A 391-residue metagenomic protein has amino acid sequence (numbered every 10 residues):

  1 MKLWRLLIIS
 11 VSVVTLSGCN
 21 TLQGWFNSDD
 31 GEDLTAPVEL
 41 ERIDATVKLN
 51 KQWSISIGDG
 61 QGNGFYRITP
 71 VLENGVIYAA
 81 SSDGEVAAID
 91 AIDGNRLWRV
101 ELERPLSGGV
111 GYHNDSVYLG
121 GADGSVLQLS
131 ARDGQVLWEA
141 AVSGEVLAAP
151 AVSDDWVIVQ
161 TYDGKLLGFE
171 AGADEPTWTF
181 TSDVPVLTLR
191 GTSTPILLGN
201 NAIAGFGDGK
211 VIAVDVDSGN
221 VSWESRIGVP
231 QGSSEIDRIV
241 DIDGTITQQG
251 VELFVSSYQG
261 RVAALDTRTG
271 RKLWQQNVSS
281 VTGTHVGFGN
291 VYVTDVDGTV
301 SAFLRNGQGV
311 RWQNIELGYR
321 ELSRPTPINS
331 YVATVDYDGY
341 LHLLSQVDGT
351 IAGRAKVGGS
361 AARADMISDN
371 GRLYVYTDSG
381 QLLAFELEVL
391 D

Functional and structural regions predicted by a protein language model:
M1-C19: Sec-dependent bacterial lipoprotein signal peptides
L16-V38: Bacterial Sec signal peptide processing site at the extreme N-terminus
Q23, G31, T46-T69, W98-H113 (+7 more regions): Extracytoplasmic beta-rich repeat domains
S81, G121, T161-Y162, F206-G207 (+4 more regions): Structural signature of WD-repeat beta-propellers
A87, L127, L167, I212 (+4 more regions): WD40 beta-propeller blade core
D90-D93, S130-D133, E170-D174, V216-G219 (+4 more regions): Short loop/turn segments that connect beta-strands within beta-propeller blades
N290-A302, G309-L343: Loop/turn-rich, solvent-exposed surfaces of beta-rich toroidal or solenoidal domains
